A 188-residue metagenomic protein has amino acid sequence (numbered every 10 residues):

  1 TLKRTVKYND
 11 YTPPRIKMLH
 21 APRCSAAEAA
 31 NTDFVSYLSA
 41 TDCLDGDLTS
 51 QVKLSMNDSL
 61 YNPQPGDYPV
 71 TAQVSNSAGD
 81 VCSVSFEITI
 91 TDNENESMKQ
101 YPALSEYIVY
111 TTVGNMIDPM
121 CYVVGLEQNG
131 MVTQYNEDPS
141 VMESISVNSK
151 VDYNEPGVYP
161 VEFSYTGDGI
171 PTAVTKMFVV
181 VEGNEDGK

Functional and structural regions predicted by a protein language model:
T1-K3, Y8, D45-I90, Q128-E182: Serine/threonine-rich, repeat-prone extracellular segments and beta-strand-based repeat modules of secreted/surface
K7-R15, T89-K99, V180-K188: Extracellular interdomain linker/stem segments of modular secreted and single-pass surface proteins
D10-D47, N95-N136: Solvent-exposed, low-complexity, repeat-rich "mucin-like" stalks and linkers
